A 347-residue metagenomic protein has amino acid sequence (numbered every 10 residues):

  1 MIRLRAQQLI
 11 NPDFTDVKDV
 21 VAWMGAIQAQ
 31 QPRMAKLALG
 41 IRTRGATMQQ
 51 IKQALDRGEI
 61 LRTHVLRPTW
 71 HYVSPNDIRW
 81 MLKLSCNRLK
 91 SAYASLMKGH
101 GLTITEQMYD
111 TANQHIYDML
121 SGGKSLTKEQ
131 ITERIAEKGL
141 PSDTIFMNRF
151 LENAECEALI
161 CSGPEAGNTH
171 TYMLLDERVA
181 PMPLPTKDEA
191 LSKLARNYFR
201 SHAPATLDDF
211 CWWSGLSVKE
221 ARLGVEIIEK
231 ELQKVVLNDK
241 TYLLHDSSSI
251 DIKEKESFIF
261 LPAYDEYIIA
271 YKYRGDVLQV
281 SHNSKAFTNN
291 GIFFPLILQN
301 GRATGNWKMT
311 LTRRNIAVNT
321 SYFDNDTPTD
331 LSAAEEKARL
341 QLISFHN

Functional and structural regions predicted by a protein language model:
M1-L126, E133-E137, P141, V280: Phosphate-backbone binding and catalysis cores of DNA-processing enzymes
A54, T127-A136, A154, L207-C211 (+1 more regions): A short acidic, leucine-rich amphipathic alpha-helix
G58-V65, T69-W70, E155-E165, E229-L237 (+1 more regions): A short, conserved structural fragment
Q107-K124, K187-A203, V225: Positively charged, polyanion-binding regions of nucleic-acid-associated proteins
T144-R222: Loop-centered beta-sheet repeat module
A203-I252: Anionic-ligand-binding alpha/beta catalytic cores of soluble enzymes and soluble regulatory domains that recognize
E231-S281: Non-catalytic regulatory appendages
V280, A286-N347: Glycine-rich, small/acidic residue-mixed loop/short-helix segments
